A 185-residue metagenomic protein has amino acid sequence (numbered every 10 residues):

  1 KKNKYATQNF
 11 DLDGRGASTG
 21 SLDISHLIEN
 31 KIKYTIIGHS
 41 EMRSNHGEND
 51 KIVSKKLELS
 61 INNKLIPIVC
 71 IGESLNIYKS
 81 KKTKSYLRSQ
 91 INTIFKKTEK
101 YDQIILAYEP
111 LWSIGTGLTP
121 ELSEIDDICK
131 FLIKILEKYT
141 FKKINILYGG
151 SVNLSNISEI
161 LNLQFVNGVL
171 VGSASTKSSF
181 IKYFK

Functional and structural regions predicted by a protein language model:
K1-K185: Active-site loop-to-helix "anion-binding N-cap" substructures in soluble metabolic enzymes
